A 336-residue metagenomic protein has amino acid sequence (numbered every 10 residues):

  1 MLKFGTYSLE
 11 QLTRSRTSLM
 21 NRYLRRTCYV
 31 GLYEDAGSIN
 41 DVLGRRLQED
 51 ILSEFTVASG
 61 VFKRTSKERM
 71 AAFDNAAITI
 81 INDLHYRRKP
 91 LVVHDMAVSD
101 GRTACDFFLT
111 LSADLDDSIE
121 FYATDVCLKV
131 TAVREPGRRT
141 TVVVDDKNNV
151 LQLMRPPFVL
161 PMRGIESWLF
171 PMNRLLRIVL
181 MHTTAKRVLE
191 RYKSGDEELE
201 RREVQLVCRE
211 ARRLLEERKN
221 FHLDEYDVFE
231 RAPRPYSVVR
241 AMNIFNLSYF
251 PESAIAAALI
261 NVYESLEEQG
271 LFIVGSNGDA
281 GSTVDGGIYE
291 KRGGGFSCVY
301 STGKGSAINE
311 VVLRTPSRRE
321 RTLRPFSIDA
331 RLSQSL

Functional and structural regions predicted by a protein language model:
F4-R46, S112-R218, F229, P325-L336: Class I S-adenosyl-L-methionine-dependent methyltransferase module
K67-K89, D106: Conserved alpha-helix/loop element of class I SAM-dependent methyltransferases that forms part of the SAM/SAH-binding
K89-T103, Y122: Conserved class I S-adenosyl-L-methionine
D100-D116: Conserved SAM-binding loop of SAM-dependent methyltransferases across substrates and taxa, primarily the Class I
F229-V239: A short acidic, Gly/Pro-enriched loop at the edge of an enzyme's catalytic core that lines a small-molecule cofactor
S237-E252: A short SAM/SAH-binding and catalytic strip from SAM-dependent methyltransferases
A254-E268: A short glycine-rich, Lys/Arg-flanked "PGG" loop and its adjoining helix->strand segment in the class I
E268-N277: Conserved beta-strand signature within the Rossmann-like core of class I S-adenosyl-L-methionine
